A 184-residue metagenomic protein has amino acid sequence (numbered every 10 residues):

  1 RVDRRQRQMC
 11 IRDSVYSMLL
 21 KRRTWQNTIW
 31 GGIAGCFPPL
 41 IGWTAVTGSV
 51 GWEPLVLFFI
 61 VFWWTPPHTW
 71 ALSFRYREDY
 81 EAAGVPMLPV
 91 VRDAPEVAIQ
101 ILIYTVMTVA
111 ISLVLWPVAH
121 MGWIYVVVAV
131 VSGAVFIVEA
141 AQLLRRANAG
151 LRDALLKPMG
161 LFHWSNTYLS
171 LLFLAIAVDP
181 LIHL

Functional and structural regions predicted by a protein language model:
R1-I11: Single conserved hydrophobic/aromatic residue that forms the stacking wall/gate of nucleotide- or nucleobase-binding
R4-R5, P38-F62, I111-Y125, A177-L184: Helix-coil boundary and interhelical linker segments in multi-pass alpha-helical membrane proteins
R12-S17, F59-R77, V109, S132-L143: Transmembrane alpha-helical segments that form the membrane-embedded catalytic/substrate-channel core of multi-pass
M18-T28: Membrane-helix interface "capping/anchor" motifs
I29-V46, P95-V97, M159-L172: Small-residue-rich segments of transmembrane alpha-helices in multi-pass membrane proteins, especially helix faces
I33, F59, I103-V106, V127 (+1 more regions): Hydrophobic residues within alpha-helical transmembrane segments of multi-pass solute transporters/permease subunits
T65-L115, A119: Solvent-exposed interhelical
V138-L171: Interfacial loop-to-transmembrane junctions
